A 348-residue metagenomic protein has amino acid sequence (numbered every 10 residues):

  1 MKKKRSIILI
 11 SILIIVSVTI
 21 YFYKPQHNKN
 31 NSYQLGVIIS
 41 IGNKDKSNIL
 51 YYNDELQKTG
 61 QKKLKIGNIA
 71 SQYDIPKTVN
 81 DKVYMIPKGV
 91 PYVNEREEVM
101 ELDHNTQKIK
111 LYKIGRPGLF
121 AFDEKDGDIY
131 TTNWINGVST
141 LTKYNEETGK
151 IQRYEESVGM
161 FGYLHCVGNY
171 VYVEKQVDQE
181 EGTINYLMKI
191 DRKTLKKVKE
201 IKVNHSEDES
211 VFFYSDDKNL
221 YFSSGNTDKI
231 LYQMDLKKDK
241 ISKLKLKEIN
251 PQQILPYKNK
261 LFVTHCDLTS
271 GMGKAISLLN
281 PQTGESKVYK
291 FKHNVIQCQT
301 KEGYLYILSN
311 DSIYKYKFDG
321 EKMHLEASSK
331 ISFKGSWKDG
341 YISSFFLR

Functional and structural regions predicted by a protein language model:
M1-L13: N-terminal Sec-pathway targeting helices
Y23-K65: An edge-strand/N-cap motif at the start of beta-rich repeat modules
N31-K44, P76-V93, G127-I135, N169-E180 (+3 more regions): Short beta-strand elements that form the blades of beta-propeller/WD-repeat-like and other beta-sheet-rich scaffold
K44-Y51, P91-M100, G137-T142, E180-M188 (+3 more regions): Structural motif
K58-N68, T106-I114, T148-E156, K196-V203 (+3 more regions): A short beta-strand motif characteristic of beta-propeller blades
N68-N80, I114-D126, E156-G168, V203-D217 (+3 more regions): Repeated scaffold domains used in trafficking and secretory/extracellular systems, primarily beta-propellers
R153-T269, G273-A275: Acidic, serine/threonine- and glycine-rich low-complexity intrinsically disordered segments that serve as flexible
L308-R348: Blade-level signature of beta-propeller repeat domains, shared across WD40, Kelch, NHL, RCC1 and BNR/Asp-box propellers
